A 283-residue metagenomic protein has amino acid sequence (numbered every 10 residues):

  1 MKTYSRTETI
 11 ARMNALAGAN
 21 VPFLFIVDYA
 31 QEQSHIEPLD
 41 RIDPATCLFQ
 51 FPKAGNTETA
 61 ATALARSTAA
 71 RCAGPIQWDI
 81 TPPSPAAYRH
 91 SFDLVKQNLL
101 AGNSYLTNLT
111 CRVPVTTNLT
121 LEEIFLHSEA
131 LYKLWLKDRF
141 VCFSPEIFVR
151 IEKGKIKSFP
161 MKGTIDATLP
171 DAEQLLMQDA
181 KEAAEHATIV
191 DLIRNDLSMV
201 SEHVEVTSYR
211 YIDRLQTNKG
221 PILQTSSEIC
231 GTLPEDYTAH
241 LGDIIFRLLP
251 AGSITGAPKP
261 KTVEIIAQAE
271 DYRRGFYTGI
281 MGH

Functional and structural regions predicted by a protein language model:
M1-H283: Extended alpha-helical targeting/anchoring segments, especially N-terminal organellar/secretory targeting helices
